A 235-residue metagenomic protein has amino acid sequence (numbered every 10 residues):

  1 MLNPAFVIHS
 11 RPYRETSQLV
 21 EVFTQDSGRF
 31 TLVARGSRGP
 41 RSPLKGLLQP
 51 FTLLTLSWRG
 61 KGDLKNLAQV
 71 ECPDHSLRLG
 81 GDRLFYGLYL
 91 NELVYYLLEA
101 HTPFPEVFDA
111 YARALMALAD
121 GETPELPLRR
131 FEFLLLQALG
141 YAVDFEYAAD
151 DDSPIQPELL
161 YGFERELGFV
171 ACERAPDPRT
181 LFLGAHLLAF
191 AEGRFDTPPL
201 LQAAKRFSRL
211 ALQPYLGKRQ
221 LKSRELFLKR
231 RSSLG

Functional and structural regions predicted by a protein language model:
M1-Q18, F23-G235: Non-catalytic alpha-helical scaffolds and adjoining flexible linkers that form interface surfaces for assembly
